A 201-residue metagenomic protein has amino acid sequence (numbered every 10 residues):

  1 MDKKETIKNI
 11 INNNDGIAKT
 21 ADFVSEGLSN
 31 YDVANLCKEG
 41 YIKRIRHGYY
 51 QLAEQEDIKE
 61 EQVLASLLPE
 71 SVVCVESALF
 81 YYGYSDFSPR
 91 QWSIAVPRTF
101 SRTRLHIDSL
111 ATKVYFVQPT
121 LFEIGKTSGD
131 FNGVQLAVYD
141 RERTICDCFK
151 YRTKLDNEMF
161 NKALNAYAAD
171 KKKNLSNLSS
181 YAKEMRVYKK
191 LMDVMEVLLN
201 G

Functional and structural regions predicted by a protein language model:
M1-A18: Short amphipathic alpha-helical interface segments
T6, A18-D22, C37, Y49-G201: Nucleic-acid-binding surface
I11, V24-S25: Residues that cap or flank secondary-structure elements
S25-K38: Short amphipathic alpha-helical interaction segments
G40-H47: A short, conserved structural fragment
